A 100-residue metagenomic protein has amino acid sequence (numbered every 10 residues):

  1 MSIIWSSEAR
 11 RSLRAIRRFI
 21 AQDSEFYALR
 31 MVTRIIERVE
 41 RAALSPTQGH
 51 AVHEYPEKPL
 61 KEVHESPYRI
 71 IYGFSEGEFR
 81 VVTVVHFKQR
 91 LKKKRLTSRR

Functional and structural regions predicted by a protein language model:
S2-L60, R100: Basic, Lys/Arg-enriched alpha-helical interface segments
E65-R69, G73-R100: Enriched for short, Lys/Arg-rich terminal
